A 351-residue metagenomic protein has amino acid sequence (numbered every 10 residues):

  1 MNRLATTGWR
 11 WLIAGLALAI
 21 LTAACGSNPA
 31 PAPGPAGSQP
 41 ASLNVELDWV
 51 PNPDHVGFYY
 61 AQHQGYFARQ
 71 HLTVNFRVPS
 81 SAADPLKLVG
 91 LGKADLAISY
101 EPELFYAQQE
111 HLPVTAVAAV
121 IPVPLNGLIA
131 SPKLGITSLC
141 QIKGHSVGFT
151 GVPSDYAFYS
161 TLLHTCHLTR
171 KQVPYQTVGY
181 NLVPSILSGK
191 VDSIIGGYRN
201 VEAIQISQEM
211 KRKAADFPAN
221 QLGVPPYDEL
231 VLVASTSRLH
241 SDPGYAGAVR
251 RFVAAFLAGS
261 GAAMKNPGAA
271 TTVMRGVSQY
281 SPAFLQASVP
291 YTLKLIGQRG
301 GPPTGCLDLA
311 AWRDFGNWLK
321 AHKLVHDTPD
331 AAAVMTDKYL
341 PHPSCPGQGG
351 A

Functional and structural regions predicted by a protein language model:
M1-I13: Bacterial N-terminal signal peptides that target proteins for export
L21-A24: C-terminal motif of bacterial Sec signal peptides marking the signal peptidase cleavage site
G26-P29: Bacterial signal peptide processing site
P31-G179, V183-N200, D216-A219, P226: Short, glycine-/small- and polar/acidic-enriched structural segments that line small-molecule recognition paths
N126-I136, D228-A246: A bilobed periplasmic-binding-protein/Venus flytrap-type ligand-binding module shared by bacterial periplasmic
Q205-L222, Y227: Extracytoplasmic/periplasmic substrate-binding proteins
S241-H322: Secondary-structure end/capping motifs
R313-A351: Conserved C-terminal helix/tail region of periplasmic/extracytoplasmic solute-binding proteins
